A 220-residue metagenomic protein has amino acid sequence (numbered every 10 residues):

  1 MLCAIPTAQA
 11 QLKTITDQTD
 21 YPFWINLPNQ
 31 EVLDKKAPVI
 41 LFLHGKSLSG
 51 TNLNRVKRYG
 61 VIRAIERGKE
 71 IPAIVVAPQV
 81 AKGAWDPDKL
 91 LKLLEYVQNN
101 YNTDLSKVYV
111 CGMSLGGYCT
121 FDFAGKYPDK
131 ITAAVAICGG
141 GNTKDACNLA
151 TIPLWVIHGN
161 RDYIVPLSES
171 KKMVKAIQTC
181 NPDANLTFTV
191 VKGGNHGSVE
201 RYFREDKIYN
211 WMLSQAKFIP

Functional and structural regions predicted by a protein language model:
A4-V39, A73, L115-Y118, F123-K126 (+4 more regions): A domain-start/cap signature at the N-terminus of enzymes
Q30-K35, G83-S114: Gly/Ser-rich "nucleophile elbow"/oxyanion-hole loop immediately N-terminal to the catalytic nucleophile in hydrolases
A37-V39, L43-L91: Active-site machinery of serine-nucleophile hydrolases
R55-V56, A81-D88, N142-K144, I164 (+1 more regions): Acidic-and-aromatic substrate-binding clefts and catalytic sites of carbohydrate-active enzymes
V97-N100, S106-A150: Primarily recognizes the serine-hydrolase "nucleophile elbow" in alpha/beta-hydrolase and SGNH/GDSL folds
A150, W155-H158, D162: Short beta-strand/loop motif that positions the catalytic acidic residue of the alpha/beta-hydrolase fold
R161-I164, S168-P220: C-terminal catalytic histidine-bearing segment of alpha/beta-hydrolase fold enzymes
